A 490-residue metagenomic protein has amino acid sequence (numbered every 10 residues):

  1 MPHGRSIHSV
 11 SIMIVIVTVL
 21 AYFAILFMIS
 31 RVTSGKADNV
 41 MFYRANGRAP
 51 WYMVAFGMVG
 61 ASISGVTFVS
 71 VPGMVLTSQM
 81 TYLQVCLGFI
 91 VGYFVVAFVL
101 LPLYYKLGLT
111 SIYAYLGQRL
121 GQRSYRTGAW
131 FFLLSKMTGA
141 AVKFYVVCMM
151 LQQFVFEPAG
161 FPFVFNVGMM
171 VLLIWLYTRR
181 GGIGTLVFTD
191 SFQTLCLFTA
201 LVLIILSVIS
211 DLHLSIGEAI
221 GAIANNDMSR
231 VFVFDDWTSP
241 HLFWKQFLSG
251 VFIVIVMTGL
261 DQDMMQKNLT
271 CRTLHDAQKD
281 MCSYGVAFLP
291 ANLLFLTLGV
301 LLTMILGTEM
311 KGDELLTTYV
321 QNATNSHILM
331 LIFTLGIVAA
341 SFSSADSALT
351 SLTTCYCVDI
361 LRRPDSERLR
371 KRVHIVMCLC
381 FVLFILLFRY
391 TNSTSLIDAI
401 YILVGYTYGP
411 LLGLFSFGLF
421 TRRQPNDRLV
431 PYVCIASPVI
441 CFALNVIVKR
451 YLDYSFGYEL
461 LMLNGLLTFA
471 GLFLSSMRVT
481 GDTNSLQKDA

Functional and structural regions predicted by a protein language model:
P2-A490: Membrane-embedded helix-loop-helix hairpins and adjacent transmembrane boundary segments in multi-pass transporters
